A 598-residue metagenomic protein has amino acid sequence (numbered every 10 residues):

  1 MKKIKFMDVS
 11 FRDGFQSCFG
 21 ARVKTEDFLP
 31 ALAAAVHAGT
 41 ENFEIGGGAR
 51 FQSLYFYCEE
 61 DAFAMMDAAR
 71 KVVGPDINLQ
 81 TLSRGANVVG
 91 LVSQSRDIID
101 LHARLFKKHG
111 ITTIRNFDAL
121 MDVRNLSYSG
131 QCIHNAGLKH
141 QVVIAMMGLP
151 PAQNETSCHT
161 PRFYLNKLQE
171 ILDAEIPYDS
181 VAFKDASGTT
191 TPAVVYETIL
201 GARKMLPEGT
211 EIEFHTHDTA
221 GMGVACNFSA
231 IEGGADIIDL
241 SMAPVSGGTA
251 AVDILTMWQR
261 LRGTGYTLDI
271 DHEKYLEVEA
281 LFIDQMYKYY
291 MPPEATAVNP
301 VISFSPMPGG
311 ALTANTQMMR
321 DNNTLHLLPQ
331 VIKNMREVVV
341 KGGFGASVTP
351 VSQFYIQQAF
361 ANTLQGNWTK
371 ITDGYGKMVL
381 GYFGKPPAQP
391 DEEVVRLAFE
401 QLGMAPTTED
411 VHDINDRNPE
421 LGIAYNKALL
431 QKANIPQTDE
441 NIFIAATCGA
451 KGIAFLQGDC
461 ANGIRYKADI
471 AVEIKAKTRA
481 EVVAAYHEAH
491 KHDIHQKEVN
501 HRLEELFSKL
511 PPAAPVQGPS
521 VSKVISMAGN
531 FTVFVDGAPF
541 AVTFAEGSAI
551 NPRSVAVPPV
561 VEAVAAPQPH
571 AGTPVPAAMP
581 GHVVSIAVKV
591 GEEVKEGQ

Functional and structural regions predicted by a protein language model:
M1-C18, M66: N-terminal amphipathic alpha-helix/helix-capping segment at the start of soluble metabolic enzymes
K5-D13, E41-I45, I77-R84, T112-R115 (+4 more regions): Hydrophobic faces of well-ordered beta-strands that scaffold small-molecule active sites in alpha/beta enzyme cores
F6, G14, A35, N116 (+4 more regions): Conserved, mostly hydrophobic/aromatic
V36-L54, T296-V301, G310-A556: Terminal or standalone catalytic/regulatory effector modules within metabolic enzymes and repeat proteins
N42, G47-N166, S187-T190: Active-site beta->alpha loop and helix N-cap motifs at the rims of alpha/beta catalytic domains
I98, H159, F163-N166, A220-A235: Catalytic cores of alpha/beta
N116-A119, D185, G233-V252: Glycine-rich phosphate-binding active-site loops on the catalytic face of alpha/beta enzymes
A578, V584-E593: Short histidine-centered loop motifs in beta-beta connectors
